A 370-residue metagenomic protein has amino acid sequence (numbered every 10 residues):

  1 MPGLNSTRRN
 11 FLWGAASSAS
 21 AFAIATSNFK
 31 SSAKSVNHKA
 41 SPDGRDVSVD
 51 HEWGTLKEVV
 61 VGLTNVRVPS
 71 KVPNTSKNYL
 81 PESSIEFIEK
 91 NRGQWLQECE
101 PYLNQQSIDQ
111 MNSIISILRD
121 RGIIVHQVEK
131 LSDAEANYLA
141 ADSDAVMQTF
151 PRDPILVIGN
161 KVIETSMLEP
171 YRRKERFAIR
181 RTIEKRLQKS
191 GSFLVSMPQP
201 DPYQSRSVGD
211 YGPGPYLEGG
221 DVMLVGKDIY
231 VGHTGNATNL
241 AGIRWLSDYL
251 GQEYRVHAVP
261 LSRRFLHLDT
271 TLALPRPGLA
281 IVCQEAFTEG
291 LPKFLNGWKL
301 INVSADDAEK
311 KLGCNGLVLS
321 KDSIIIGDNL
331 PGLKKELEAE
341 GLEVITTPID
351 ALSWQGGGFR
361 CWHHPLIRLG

Functional and structural regions predicted by a protein language model:
M1-P2, L261: Short, flexible active-site loop motifs that bind/organize anionic cofactors or intermediates
P2-A19: N-terminal secretory signal peptides and thylakoid transit peptides that target proteins across membranes
S6-T7, N28, G358: Intrinsically disordered, low-complexity sequence elements enriched in Ser/Thr/Gly/Pro
S20-A25: Hydrophobic h-region of N-terminal signal peptides that target proteins for export in Gram-negative bacteria
S27-S35: Signal peptide processing junction and immediate N-terminal pro/mature segment of secreted/exported proteins
K34-G370: The feature marks the mature, well-folded catalytic cores of soluble enzymes
